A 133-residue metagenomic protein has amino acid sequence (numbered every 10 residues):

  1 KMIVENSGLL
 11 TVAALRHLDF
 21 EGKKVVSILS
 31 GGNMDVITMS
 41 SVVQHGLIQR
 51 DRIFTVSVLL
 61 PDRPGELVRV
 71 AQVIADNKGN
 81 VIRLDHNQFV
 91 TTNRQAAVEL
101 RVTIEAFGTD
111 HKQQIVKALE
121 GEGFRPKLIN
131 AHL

Functional and structural regions predicted by a protein language model:
K1-K23: Active-site-adjacent helical/loop segments in soluble small-molecule enzymes
I3-N6, L29-S30, R63: Short glycine/serine/threonine-biased micro-segments
S7, E21-V25, R52-I53, N77: Short coil/turn connectors at secondary-structure junctions
R16-Q44: Catalytic phosphate/nucleotide-handling subdomain of diverse soluble enzymes
V36-L133: A conserved regulatory-domain signal marking ACT and ACT-like small-molecule sensing domains and adjacent regulatory
